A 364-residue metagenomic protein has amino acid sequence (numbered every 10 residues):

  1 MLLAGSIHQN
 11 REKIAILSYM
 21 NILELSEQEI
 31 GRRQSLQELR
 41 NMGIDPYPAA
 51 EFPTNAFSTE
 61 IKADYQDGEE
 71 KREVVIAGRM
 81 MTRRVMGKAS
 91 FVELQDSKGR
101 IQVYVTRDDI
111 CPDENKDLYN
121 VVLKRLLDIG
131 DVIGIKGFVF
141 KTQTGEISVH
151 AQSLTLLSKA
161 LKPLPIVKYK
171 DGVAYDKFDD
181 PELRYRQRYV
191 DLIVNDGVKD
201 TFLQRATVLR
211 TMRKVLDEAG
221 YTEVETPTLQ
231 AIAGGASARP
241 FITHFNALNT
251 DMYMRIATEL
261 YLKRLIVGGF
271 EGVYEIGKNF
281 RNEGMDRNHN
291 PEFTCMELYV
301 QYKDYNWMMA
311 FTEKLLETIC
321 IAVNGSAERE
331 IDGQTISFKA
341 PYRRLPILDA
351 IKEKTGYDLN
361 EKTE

Functional and structural regions predicted by a protein language model:
M1-Y19: N-terminal amphipathic/basic-hydrophobic helices that include classical n-h-c signal peptides and signal-anchor
A15-E364: Class II aminoacyl-tRNA synthetase catalytic cores and aaRS-like
